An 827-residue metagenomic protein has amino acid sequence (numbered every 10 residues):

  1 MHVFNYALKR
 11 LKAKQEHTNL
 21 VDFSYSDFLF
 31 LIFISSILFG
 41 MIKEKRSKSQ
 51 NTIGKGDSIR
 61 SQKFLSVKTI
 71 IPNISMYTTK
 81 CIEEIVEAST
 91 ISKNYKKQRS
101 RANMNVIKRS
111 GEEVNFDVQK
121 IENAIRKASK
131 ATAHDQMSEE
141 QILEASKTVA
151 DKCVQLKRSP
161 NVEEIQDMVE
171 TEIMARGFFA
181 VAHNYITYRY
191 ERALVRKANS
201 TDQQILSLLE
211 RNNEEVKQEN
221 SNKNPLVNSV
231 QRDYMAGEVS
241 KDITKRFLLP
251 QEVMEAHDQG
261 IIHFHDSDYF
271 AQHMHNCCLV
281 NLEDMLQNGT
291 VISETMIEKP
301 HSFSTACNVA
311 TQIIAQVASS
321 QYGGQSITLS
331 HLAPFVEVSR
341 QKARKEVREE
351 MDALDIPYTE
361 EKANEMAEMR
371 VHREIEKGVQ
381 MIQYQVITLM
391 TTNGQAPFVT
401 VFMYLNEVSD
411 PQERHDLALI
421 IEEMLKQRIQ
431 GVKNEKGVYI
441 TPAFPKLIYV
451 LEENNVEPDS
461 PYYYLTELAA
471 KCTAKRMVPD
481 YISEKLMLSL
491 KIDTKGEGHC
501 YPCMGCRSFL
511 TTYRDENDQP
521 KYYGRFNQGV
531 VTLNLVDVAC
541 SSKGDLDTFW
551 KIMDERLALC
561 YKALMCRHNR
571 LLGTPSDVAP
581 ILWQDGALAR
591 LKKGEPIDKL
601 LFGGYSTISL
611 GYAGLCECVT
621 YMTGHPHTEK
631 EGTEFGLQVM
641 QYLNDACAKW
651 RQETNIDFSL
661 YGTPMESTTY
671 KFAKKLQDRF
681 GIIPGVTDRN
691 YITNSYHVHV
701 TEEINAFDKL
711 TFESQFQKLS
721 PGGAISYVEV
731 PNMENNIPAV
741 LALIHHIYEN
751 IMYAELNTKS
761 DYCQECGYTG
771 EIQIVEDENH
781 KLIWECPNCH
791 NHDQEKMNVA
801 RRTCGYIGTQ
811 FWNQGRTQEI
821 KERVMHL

Functional and structural regions predicted by a protein language model:
Y6, L20-L31, L38, S58 (+1 more regions): Short hydrophobic targeting helices and cationic amphipathic motifs that mediate membrane/organellar targeting
R10, Q15-H17, S49, F64 (+1 more regions): Cationic, low-complexity basic patches in intrinsically disordered or flexible, solvent-exposed regions
C81, A88-L208, K821-H826: Charged, amphipathic alpha-helical regulatory modules used for macromolecular assembly or allosteric control
E191-V195, T201-G604, H625, E629-H792 (+1 more regions): Conserved catalytic cores of very large enzyme subunits
I608-Y621, Q641, R802: Contiguous, well-ordered alpha-helical segments that form the cores/surfaces of helical PPI scaffolds
H790-L827: Long insertion/accessory domains within large nucleic-acid-processing enzymes
